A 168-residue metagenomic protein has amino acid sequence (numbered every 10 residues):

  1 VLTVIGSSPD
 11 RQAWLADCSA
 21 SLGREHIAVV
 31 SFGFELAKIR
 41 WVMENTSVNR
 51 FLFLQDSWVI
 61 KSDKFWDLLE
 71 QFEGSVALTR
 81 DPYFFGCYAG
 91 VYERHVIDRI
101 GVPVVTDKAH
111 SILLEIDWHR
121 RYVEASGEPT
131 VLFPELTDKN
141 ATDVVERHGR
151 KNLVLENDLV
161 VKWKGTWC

Functional and structural regions predicted by a protein language model:
V1-L52: N-terminal anchoring/stem segment of glycosyltransferases
A28-F32, T79, L132-P134: Conserved beta-strand termini and adjacent loop/short-helix elements that scaffold enzyme active sites in alpha/beta
F32-A37, Y83-F85, L136-A141: A short acidic, often aromatic-flanked loop/helix-cap motif at beta-alpha or helix-coil junctions that lines enzyme
I39-V48, G86-H95, V144-L153: Short, surface-exposed amphipathic charged segments that create phosphate/polyanion-binding patches used for binding
L52, V76-A77, T130: Hydrophobic/aromatic beta-strand patches that form the interior of the parallel beta-sheet core in alpha/beta enzyme
L54-D56: Active-site acidic Asp-centered loop
W58-E124: Conserved catalytic core of nucleotide-sugar-dependent glycosyltransferases
D107-C168: C-terminal catalytic/acceptor-binding lobe
